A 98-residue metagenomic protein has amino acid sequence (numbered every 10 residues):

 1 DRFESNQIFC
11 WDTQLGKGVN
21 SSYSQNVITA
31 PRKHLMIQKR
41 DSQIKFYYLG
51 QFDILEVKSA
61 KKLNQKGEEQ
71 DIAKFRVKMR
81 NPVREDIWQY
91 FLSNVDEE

Functional and structural regions predicted by a protein language model:
D1-K45: Acidic, glycine-rich low-complexity segments with interspersed aromatic residues
D41-E98: Compact mixed alphabeta submodule
